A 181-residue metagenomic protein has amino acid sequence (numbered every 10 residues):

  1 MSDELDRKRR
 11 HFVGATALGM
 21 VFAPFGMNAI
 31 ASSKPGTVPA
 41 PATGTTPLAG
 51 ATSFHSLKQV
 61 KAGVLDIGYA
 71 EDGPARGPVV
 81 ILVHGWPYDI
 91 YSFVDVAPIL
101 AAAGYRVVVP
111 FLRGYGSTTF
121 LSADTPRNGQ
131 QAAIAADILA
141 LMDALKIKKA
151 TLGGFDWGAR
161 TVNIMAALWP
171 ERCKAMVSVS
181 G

Functional and structural regions predicted by a protein language model:
S2-M20: N-terminal secretory signal peptides and thylakoid transit peptides that target proteins across membranes
M27-G63: C-terminal segment of N-terminal export signals and the immediately downstream linker at the start of the mature
S56, L82, V108, G153 (+1 more regions): Conserved Rossmann-like nucleotide-binding pocket used by diverse enzymes that bind dinucleotide cofactors
A62-G63, A102, V109-F155: Active-site loop/oxyanion-hole signature of alpha/beta-hydrolase fold enzymes
G63-E71: A short loop-to-beta-strand scaffold at the N-terminal edge of the catalytic core in hydrolase folds
D72-T119: Conserved HGGG/HGGXW glycine-rich cap/lid loop of the alpha/beta-hydrolase fold
S92, D124, A133-D137, T161 (+1 more regions): Ligand-binding pocket scaffold of soluble enzyme catalytic domains
K148-G181: Conserved hydrolase catalytic core segment
